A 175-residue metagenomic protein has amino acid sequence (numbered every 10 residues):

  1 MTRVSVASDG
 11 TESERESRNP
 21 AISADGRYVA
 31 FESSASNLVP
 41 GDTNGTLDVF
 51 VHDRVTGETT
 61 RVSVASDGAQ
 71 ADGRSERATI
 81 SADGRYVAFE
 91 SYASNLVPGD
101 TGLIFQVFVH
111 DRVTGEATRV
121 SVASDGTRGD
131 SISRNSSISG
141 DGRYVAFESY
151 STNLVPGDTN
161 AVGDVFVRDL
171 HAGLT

Functional and structural regions predicted by a protein language model:
M1-T175: Conserved "turn/edge" positions that cap or connect secondary-structure elements within repeat/scaffolded domains
